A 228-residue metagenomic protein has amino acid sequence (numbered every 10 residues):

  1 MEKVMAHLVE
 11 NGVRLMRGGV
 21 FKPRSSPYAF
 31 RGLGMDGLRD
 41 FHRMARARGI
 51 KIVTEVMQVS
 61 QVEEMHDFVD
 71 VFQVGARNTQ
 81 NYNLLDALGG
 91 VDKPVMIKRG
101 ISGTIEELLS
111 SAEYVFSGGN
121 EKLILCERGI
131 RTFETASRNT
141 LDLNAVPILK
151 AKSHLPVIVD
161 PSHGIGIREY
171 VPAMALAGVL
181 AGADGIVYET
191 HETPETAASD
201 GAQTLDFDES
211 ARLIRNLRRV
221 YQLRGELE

Functional and structural regions predicted by a protein language model:
M1-H7, S60-F68, E107-S111, G166-A183 (+1 more regions): Catalytic cores of alpha/beta
G12, E64-Q73, G89-V95, F116-K122 (+2 more regions): Glycine-enriched alpha-helix->loop->beta-strand junction motifs that scaffold or abut catalytic
R14-G18, I52-T54, F72-V74, V95-I97 (+3 more regions): Hydrophobic faces of well-ordered beta-strands that scaffold small-molecule active sites in alpha/beta enzyme cores
R17-D36, E192-A202: Glycine-rich, proline-tolerant flexible connector loops at the mouths of alpha/beta enzymes
G19-P23, M57-V59, R77, G100-S102 (+4 more regions): Active-site beta-loop-alpha junctions enriched in small/polar residues
R24, N78-N144: Conserved anion-binding
F30-T54, L88-P94, L143-I158, Q203-L227: Alpha-helix-loop-beta-strand connector modules within alpha/beta enzyme cores
F116-G178: Active-site/ligand-binding-proximal alpha/beta "capping" segment
